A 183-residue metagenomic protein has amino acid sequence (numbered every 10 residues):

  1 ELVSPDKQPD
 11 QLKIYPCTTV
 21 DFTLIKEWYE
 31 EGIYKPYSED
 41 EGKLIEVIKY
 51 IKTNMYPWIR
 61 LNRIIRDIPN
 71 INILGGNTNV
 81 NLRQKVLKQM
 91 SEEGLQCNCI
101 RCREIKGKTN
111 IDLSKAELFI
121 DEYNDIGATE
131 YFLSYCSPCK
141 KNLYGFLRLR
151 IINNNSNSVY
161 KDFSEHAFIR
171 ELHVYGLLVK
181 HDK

Functional and structural regions predicted by a protein language model:
E1-H166, R170-H173: C-terminal scaffold of the Radical SAM
K183: Conserved acetyl-CoA-binding loop-helix of GNAT-fold acetyltransferases
